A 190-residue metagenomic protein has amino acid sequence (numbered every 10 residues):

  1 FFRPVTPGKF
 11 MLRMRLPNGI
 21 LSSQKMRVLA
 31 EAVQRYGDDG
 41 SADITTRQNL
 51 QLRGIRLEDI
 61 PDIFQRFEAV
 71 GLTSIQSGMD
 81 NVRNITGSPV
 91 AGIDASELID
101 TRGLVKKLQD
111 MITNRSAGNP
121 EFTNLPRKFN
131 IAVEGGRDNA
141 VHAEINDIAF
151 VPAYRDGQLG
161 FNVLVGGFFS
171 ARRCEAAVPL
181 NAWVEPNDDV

Functional and structural regions predicted by a protein language model:
T6-Q158: Small-residue-enriched alpha-helical segments and adjacent helix-cap loops that form tight helix-helix packing
H142, F161-G167: FAD-binding subdomain of flavoenzyme oxidoreductases
F169-V190: Internal alpha/beta scaffold segment
